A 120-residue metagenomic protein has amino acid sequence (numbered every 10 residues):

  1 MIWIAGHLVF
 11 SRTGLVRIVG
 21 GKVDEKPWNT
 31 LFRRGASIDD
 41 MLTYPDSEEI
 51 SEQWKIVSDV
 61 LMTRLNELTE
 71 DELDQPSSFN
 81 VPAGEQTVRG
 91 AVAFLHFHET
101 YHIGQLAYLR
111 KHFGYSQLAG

Functional and structural regions predicted by a protein language model:
M1-S37, S78-G120: Short, contiguous alpha-helical
S37-Q75, G90-L95: Acidic/histidine-rich alpha-helical segments that form the ligand environment of transition-metal centers
